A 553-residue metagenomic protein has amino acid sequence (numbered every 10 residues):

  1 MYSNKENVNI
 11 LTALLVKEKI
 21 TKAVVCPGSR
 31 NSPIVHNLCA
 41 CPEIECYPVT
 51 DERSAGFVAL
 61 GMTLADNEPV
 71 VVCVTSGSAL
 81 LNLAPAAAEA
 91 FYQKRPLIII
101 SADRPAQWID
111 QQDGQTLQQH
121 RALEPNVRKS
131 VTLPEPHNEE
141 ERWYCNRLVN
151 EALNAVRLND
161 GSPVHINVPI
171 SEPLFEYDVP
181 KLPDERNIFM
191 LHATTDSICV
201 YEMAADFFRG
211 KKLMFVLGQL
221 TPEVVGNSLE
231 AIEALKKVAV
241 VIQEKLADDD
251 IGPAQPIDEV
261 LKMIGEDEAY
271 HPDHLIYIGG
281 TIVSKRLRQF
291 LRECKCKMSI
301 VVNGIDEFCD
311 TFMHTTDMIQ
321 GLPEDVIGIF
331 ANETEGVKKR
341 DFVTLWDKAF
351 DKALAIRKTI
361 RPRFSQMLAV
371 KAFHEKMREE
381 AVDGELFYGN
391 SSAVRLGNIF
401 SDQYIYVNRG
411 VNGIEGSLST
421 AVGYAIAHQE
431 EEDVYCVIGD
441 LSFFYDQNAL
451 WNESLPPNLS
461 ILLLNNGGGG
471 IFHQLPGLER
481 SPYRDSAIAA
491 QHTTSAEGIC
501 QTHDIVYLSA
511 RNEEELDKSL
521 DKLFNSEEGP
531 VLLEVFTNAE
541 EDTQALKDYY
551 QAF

Functional and structural regions predicted by a protein language model:
M1-Y2, L291-N390, R511-F553: Phosphate/pyrophosphate-binding active-site segments
Y2-E89: N-terminal cofactor/phosphate-binding cores enriched in small/glycine residues, especially glycine-rich loops such as
V8-L11, S29-R30, I34-C39, D347-E431: Active-site diphosphate/adenylate-binding microenvironment
T21-V24, E45-Y47, A65-R104, H271-G279 (+2 more regions): A short, small-residue-rich loop immediately preceding and capping a beta-strand
N82, L217-I300, D402-E430, F444-N448 (+1 more regions): Glycine-rich, anion-gripping cofactor-binding loops and their flanking helix/strand elements in enzyme active sites
I100, Q107-Q118, I399-F553: Thiamine diphosphate
S101-A152, I242-A349, E453, L475-P476: Glycine-rich, acidic loop regions that bind phosphate or pyrophosphate groups
L148-E151, A155-G210: Conformationally flexible catalytic loops at phosphate/diphosphate-handling active centers
